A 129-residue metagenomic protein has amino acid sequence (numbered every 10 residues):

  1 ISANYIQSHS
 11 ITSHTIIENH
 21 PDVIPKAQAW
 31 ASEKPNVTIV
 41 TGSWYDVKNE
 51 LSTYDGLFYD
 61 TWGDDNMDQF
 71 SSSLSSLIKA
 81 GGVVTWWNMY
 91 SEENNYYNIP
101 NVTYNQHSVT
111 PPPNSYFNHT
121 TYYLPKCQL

Functional and structural regions predicted by a protein language model:
I1-I11: Conserved SAM-binding loop of SAM-dependent methyltransferases across substrates and taxa, primarily the Class I
Q7, Q28-A29, Q69-S71: Short amphipathic alpha-helical segments
S10, A31, L77-A80: A generic alpha-to-beta junction signature in SAM-dependent methyltransferases
T12, K34-T41, N98-V109: Active-site regions of enzymes building and remodeling cell-envelope glycoconjugates
T12-S13, V83: Residues at the starts of beta-strands that form the adenosine-phosphate
S13, I17-S52, G56, D64-D65: S-adenosyl-L-methionine
E50, G63-L129: C-terminal substrate-binding/active-site "lid" region of AdoMet-derived donor-dependent transferases
Y59: A short beta-strand submotif of the Rossmann-like class I SAM-dependent methyltransferase core that lines
